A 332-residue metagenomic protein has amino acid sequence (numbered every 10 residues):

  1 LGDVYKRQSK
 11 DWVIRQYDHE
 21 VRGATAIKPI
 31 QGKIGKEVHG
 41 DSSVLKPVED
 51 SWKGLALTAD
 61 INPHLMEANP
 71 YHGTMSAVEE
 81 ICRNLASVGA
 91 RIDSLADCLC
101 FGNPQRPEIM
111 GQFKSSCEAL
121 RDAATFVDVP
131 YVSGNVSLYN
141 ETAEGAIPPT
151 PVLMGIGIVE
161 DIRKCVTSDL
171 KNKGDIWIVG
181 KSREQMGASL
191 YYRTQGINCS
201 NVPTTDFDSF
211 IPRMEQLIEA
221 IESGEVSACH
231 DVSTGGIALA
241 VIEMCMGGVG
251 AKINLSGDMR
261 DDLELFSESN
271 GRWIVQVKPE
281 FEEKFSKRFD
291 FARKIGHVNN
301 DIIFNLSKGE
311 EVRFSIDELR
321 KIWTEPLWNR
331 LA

Functional and structural regions predicted by a protein language model:
G2-K10, S116-A123, V127, V132 (+3 more regions): Glycine-/charge-enriched secondary-structure boundary and capping motifs
R7, V38, A68-E79, P107-E118 (+6 more regions): Electropositive phosphate-/nucleotide-binding environments in soluble metabolic enzymes
K10-E184, L190-C199, L265: Glycine-rich phosphate/pyrophosphate-binding loop regions near the starts of catalytic domains
K53, I81-N84, A96, F207-E215 (+2 more regions): Charged, low-complexity, helix-prone segments enriched in Lys/Glu/Asp/Gln
H64-M66, Q185, E310-I316: Short, surface-exposed beta-strand/loop "edge" segments at domain boundaries and coil↔beta transitions
N69, R91, E184-Q185, V202-I211 (+1 more regions): Poly-acidic low-complexity segments
I178, Y191-C229: A glycine- and small/hydrophobic-rich beta-loop-beta segment that serves as a flexible "lid/hinge" or phosphate-binding
